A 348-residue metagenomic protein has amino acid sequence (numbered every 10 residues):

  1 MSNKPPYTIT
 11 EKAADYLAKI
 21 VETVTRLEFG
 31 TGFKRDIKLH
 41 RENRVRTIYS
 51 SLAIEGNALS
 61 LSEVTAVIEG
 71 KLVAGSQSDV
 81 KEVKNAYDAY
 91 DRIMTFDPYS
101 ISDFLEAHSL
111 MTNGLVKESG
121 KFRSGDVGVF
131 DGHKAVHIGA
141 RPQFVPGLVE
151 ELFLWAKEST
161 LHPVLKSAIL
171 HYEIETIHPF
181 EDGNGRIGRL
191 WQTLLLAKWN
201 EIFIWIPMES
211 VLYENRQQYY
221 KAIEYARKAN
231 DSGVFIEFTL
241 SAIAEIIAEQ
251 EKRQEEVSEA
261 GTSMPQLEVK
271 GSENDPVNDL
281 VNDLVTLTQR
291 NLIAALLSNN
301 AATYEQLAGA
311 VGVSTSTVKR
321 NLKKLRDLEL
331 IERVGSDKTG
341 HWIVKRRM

Functional and structural regions predicted by a protein language model:
M1-M348: FIC/Doc superfamily catalytic core
